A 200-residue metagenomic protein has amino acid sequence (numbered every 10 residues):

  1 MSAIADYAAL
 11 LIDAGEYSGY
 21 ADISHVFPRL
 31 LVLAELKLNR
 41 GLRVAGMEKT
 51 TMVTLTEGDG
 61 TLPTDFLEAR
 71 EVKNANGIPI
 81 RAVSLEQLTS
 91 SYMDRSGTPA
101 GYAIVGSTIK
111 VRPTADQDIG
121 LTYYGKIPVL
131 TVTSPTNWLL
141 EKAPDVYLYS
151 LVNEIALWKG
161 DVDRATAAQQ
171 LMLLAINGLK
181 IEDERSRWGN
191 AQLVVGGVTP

Functional and structural regions predicted by a protein language model:
M1-P200: Glycine-enriched, solvent-exposed interface loops adjoining structured elements
